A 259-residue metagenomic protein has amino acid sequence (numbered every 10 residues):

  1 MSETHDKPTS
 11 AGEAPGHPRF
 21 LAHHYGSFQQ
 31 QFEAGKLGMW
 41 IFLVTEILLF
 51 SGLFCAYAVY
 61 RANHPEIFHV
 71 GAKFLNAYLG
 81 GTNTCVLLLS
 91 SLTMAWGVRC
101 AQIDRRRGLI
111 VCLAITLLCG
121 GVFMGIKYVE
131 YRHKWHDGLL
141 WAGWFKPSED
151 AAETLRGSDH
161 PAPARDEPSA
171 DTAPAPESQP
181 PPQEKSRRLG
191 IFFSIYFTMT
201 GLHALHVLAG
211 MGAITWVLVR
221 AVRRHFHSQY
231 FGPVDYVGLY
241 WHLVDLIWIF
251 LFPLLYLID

Functional and structural regions predicted by a protein language model:
M1-D259: ...captures the hydrophobic TM-helix bundle architecture rather than a specific catalytic motif, and can also fire on
